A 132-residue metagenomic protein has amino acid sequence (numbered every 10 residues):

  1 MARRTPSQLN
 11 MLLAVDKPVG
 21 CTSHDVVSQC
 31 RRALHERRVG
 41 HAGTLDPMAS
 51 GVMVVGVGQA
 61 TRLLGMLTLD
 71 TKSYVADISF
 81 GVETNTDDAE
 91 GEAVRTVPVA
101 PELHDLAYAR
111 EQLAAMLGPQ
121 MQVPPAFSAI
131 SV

Functional and structural regions predicted by a protein language model:
M1-V132: Catalytic/RNA-binding core of pseudouridine synthases
